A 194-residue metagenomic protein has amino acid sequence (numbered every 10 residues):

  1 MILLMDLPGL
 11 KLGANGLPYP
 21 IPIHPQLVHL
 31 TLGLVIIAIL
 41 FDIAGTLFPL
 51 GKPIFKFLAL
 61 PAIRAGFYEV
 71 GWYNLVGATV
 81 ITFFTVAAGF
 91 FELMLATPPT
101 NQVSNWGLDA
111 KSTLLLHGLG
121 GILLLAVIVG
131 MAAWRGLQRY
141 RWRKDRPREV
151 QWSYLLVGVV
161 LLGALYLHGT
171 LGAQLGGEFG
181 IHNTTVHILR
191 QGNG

Functional and structural regions predicted by a protein language model:
I2-G194: Polytopic transmembrane helical bundles with strong interfacial aromatic enrichment
